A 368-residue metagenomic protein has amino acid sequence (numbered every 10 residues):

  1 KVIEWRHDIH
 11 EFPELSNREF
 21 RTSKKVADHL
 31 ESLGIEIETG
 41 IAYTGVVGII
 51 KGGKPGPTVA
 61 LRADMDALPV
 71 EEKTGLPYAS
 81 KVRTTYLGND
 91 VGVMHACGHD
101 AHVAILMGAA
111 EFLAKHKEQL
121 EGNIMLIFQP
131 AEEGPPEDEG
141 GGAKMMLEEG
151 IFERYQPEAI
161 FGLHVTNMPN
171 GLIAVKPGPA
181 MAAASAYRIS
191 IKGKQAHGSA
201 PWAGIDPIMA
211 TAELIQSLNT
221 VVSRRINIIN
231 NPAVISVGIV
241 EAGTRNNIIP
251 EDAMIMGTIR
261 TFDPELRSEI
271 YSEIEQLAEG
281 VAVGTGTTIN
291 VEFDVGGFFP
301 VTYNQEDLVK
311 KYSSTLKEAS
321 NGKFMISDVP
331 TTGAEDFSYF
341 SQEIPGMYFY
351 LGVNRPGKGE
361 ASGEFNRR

Functional and structural regions predicted by a protein language model:
K1-M94, A104-E121: Acidic/His- and Gly-rich active-site-bordering loop/insert found across diverse amide/peptide-bond hydrolases
I9, G48, L61, H99 (+7 more regions): Divalent metal-coordination and catalytic microenvironments
S16-K24, D100, A104, I205 (+2 more regions): Soluble non-cytosolic domains of exported or imported proteins
S32, A212-R368: Metal-dependent amide/peptide-bond hydrolase catalytic core, centered on the "pita-bread" metallohydrolase fold
E38, E137, P177-M181, V329-T331 (+1 more regions): Short Gly/Pro-enriched turn/cap motifs at secondary-structure boundaries
L68, A79-M94, D100-A101, F112-L113 (+2 more regions): Histidine/acidic-residue-rich, glycine-tolerant segments that coordinate divalent metal ions
E72-R83, G178-A183, P356-R367: Short, flexible, mixed-charge acidic loops at enzyme active sites
